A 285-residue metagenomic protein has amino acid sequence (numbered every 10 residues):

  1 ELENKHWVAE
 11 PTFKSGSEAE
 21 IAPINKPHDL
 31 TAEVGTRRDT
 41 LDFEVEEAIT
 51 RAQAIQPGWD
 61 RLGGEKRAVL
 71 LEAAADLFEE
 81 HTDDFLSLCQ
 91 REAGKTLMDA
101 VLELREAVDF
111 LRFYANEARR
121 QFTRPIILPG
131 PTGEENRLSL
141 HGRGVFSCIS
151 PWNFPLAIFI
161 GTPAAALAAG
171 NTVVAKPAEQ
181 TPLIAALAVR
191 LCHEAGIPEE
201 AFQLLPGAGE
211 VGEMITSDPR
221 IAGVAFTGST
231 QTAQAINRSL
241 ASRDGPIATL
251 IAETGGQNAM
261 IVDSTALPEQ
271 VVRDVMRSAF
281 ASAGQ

Functional and structural regions predicted by a protein language model:
E1-T50, A54-P57, R61-D76, S87 (+2 more regions): Terminal low-complexity tails and localization/encapsulation signals of metabolic enzymes
E79-F85: Extended, amphipathic, non-transmembrane alpha-helical segments
L111, A185-A188, I215, I236-N237: Hydrophobic packing residues within well-ordered alpha-helices of enzyme cores
R124-E199, E269: Conserved small-residue-rich beta-alpha loop and adjacent elements that most often cradle the phosphate/pyrophosphate
E135-R137, Q203-A225: A structured beta-alpha segment of the ubiquitous adenosine-cofactor-binding alpha/beta core
F146, G170, F202, I221-V224 (+1 more regions): Structural signal for hydrophobic
K176-A178, P206, D263-S264: Short beta->alpha connector loops at strand-helix junctions that form conserved, small/polar/Pro-enriched
E194-I197, S217-P219, G223, T230-Q285: ALDH superfamily catalytic-core signature
